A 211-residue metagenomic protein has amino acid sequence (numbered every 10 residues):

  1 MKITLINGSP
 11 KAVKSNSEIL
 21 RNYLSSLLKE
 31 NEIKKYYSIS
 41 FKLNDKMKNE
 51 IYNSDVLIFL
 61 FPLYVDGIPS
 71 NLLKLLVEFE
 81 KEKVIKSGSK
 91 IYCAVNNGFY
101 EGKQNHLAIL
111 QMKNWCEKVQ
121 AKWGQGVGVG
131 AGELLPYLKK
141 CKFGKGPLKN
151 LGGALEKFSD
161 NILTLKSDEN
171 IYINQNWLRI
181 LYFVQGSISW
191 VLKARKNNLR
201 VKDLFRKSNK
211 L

Functional and structural regions predicted by a protein language model:
M1-K86, S167-D168, Q175-V184, L192-L211: N-terminal beta1-alpha1-beta2 submodule of the flavodoxin-like/Rossmannoid cofactor-binding fold
L24, V56-F59, L63-Y64, I91-N96 (+8 more regions): Aromatic-enriched hydrophobic runs in primary sequence
L24-L28, F79, K83, M112 (+2 more regions): Hydrophobic, Leu/Ile/Phe/Ala-enriched alpha-helical segments that form helix-helix packing faces
Y37-L43, N71-K74, I91-F99, Q125-E133 (+1 more regions): Low-complexity, flexible helical/coil segments
D45, N49, L110, G146-K149 (+1 more regions): Generic alpha-helical secondary structure signal
N71-L75, Q111, A154: Alpha-helical scaffold elements adjacent to nucleotide-binding pockets in ATP/GTP-utilizing enzyme cores
K90-P147: Short, glycine-/small-residue-rich phosphate/pyrophosphate-handling segment
V127-L211: Glycine-rich phosphate/pyrophosphate-binding loop and the adjoining helix
